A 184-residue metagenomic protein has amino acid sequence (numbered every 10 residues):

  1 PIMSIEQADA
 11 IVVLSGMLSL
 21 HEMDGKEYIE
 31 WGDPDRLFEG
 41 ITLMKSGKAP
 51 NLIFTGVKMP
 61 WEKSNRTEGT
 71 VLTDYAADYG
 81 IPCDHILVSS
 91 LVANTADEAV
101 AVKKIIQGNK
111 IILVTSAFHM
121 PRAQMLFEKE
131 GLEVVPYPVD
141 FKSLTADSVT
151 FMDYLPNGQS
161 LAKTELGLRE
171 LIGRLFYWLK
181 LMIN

Functional and structural regions predicted by a protein language model:
P1-T164: A structural signal for short, hydrophobic/glycine-enriched beta-strand patches
T164-N184: A transmembrane-helix-recognition feature enriched in membrane-embedded lipid enzymes and envelope glyco-/phospholipid
